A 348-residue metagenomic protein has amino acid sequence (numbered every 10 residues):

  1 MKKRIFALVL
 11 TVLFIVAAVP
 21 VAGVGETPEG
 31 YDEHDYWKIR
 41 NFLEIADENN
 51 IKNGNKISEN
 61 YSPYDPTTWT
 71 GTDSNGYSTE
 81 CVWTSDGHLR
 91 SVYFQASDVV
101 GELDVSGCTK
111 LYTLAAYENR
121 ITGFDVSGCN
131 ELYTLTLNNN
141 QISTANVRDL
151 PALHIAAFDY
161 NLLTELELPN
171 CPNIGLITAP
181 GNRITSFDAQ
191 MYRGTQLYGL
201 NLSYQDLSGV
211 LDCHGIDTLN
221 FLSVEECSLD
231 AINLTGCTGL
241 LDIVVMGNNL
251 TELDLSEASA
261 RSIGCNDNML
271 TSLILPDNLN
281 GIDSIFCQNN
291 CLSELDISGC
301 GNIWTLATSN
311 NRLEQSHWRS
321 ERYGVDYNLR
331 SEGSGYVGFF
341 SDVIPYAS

Functional and structural regions predicted by a protein language model:
K2-L8, P20-D104, T109-Y112, P172 (+5 more regions): N-terminal capping/linker segments that flank leucine-rich repeat
V9-A17: Bacterial N-terminal signal peptides
D86, C108-L111, G128-Y133, D149-L153 (+9 more regions): Leucine-rich repeat
V92-F94, L114-A116, L135-L137, I155-F158 (+8 more regions): Conserved hydrophobic beta-strand positions in leucine-rich repeat
E102, T109-A116, T122-L137, E294: A detector of tandem-repeat and repeat-rich interaction/domain scaffolds
E102-L103, F124, A145, L166 (+7 more regions): Canonical leucine-rich repeat
L114, L135, L168, L234 (+6 more regions): Non-core capping and flanking segments associated with repeat-based/extracellular domains
